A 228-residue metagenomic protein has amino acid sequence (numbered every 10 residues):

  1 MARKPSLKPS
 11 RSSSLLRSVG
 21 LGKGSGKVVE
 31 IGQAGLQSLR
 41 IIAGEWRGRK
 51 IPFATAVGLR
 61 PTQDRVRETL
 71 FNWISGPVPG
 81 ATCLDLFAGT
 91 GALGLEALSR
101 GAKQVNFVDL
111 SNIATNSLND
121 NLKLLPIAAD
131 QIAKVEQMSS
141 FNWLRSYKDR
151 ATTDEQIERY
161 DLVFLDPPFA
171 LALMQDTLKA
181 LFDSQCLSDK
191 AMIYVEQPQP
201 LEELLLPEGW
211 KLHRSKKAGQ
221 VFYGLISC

Functional and structural regions predicted by a protein language model:
M1-C228: Class I S-adenosyl-L-methionine-dependent methyltransferase catalytic core
